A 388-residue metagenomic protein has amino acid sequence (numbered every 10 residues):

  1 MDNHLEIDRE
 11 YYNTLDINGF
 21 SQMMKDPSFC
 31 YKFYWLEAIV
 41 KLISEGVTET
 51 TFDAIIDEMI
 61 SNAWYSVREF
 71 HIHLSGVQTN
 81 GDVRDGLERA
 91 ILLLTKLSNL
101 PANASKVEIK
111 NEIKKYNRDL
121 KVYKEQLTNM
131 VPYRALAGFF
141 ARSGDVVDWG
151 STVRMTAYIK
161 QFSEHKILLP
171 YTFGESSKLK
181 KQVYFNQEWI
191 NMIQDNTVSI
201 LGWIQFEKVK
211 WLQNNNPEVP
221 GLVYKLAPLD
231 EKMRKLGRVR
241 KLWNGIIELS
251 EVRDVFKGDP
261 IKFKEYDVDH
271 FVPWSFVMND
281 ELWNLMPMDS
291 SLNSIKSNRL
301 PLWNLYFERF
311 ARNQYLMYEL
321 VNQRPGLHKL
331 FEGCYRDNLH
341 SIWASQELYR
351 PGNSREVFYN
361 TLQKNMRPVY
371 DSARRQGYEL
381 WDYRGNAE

Functional and structural regions predicted by a protein language model:
M1-V239, N304-V321, A387-E388: Mixed-charge, low-complexity interaction segments
N13, K32, I247-S250, K264-D267 (+1 more regions): Active-site-proximal structural scaffolding
S21-F29, N244-I247, S275-N279: Short, charged/polar micro-motifs that form catalytic or ligand-binding hotspots
L42, W274, L292-I295, N313 (+1 more regions): Hydrophobic alpha-helical segments
S44-V47, I247, K262, F276 (+1 more regions): Hydrophobic/aromatic-lined pockets within catalytic cores
G237-D267, D289: Short cysteine-rich loop/turn motifs with clustered Cys
F256-P287, K296-R309: Histidine-centered nuclease catalytic patch
Y306-G385: C-terminal structured domain segments
